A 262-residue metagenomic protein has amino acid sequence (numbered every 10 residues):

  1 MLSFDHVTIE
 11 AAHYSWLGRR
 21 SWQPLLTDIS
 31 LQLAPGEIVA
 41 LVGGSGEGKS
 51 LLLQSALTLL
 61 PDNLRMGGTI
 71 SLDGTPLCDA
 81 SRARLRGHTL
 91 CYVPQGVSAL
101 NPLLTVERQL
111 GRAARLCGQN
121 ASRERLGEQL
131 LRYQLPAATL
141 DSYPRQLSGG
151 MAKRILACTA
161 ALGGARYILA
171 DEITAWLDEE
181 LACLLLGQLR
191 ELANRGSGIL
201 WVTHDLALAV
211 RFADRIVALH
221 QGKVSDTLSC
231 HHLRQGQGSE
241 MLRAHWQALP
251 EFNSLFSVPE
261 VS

Functional and structural regions predicted by a protein language model:
N63, P76-C91, R108, L116 (+1 more regions): ABC ATPase NBD coupling module
G96, P102-L116: Q-loop/switch helix immediately C-terminal to the Walker
L135, H232-S262: C-terminal boundary and immediately downstream tail of ABC-type ATPase nucleotide-binding domains
Y143-L147, M151: Conserved ABC ATPase signature
A160-A161: ABC ATPase C-loop
T203-H204: H-loop/switch region of ABC-family ATPase nucleotide-binding domains
A209-R211: A short, surface-exposed alpha-helical micro-motif characterized by mixed small hydrophobic and charged/polar residues
